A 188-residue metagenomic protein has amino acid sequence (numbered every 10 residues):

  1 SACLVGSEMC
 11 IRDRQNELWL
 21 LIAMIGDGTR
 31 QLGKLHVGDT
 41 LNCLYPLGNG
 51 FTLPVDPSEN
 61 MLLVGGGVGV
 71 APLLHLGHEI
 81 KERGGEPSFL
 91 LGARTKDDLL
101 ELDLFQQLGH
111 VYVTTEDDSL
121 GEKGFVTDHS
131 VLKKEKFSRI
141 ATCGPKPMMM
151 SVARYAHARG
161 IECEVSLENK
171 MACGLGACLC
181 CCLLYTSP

Functional and structural regions predicted by a protein language model:
S1-G6, I11, Y185-P188: Single conserved hydrophobic/aromatic residue that forms the stacking wall/gate of nucleotide- or nucleobase-binding
C3, C10, D117, C143 (+2 more regions): Functionally engaged cysteine thiol sites
V5-D39: Ferredoxin-reductase
D27-A172: FNR/FR-type flavoprotein reductase catalytic core
N169-S187: Local cysteine-cluster metal-coordination motifs and their immediate loop/turn environment, predominantly Fe-S cluster
